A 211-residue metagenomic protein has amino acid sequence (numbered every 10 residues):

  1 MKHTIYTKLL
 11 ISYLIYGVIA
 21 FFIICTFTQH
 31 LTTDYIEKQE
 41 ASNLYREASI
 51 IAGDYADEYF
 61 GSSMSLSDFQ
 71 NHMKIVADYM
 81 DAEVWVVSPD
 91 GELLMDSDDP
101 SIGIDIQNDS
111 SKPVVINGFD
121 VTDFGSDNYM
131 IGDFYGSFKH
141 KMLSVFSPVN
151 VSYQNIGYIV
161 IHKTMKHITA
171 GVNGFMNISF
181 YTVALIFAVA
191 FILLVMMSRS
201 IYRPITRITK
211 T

Functional and structural regions predicted by a protein language model:
M1-Q107, N177: Juxtamembrane segments flanking the first transmembrane helix of membrane-anchored signal-transduction proteins
S12, C25-T33, I178, T182-R203: Cytosolic-side ends of inner-membrane transmembrane helices, especially those that anchor bacterial signal-transduction
E40, G171, F175, L193-T211: Juxtamembrane alpha-helical signal-transduction segment immediately C-terminal to a transmembrane helix
S67-Q70, D98-K139: Extracytoplasmic/periplasmic sensor domains and loops in membrane signaling proteins
V86, P148-V149: Hydrophobic beta-strand positions
K139, N150-S152, V160-F180: Helix-start (N-cap) segments at beta->loop->alpha junctions that couple sensory/regulatory domains to adjoining helices
L143-S147: A short, aliphatic-rich beta-strand micro-motif
N155: Glycine-rich acetyl-CoA-binding "A-motif" of GNAT/NAT acetyltransferases
